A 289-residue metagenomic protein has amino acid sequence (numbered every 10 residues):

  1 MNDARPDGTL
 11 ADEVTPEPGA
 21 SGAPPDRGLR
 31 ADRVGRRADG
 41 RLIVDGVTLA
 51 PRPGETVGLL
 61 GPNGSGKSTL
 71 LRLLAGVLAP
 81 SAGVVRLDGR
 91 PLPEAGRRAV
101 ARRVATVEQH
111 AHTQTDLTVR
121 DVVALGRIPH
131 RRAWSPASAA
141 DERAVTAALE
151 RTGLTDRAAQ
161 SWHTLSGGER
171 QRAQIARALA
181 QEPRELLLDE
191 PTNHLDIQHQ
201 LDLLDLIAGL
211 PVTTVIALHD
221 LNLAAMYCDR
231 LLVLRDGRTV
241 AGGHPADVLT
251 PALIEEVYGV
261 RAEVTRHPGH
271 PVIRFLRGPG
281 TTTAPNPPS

Functional and structural regions predicted by a protein language model:
L29, I43-G46: Conserved structural motif at the start of ABC-family nucleotide-binding domains
L60-P62: The feature captures the beta-strand-to-loop junction immediately N-terminal to the Walker
A75: Helix-to-loop junction immediately C-terminal to a conserved catalytic motif
G83-P91, V100: Conserved ABC transporter NBD signature motif
A180-R184: A short, proline-enriched helix->beta-strand linker immediately N-terminal to the Walker B motif in ABC-type P-loop
L186-E190, L195: Catalytic Walker B motif of ABC-type/P-loop ATPase nucleotide-binding domains
E255-S289: ABC ATPase nucleotide-binding domains
